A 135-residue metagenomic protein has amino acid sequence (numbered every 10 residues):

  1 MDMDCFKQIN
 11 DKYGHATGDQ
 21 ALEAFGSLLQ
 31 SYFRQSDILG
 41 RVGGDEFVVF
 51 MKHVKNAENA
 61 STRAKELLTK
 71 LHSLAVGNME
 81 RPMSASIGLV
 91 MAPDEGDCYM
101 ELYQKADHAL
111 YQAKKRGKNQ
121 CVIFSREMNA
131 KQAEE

Functional and structural regions predicted by a protein language model:
M1, F47, A85-L89: A structural signal for short, well-ordered beta-strand segments
D4-R34, G40-G44, V48-V49, K55-K65 (+2 more regions): Conserved long alpha-helical elements within nucleotide-processing catalytic cores of c-di-GMP signaling and class III
D11, F50-K55, H72, A92-P93 (+1 more regions): Residue-level recognition of strand-loop junctions within catalytic nucleotide-signaling folds
T17, A21, N59, M79 (+2 more regions): Conserved acidic
L39, E66, S86-D94, C98-R116 (+1 more regions): Cyclic nucleotide signaling catalytic output domains
R41, A57, T69-S86, K114: Catalytic core regions of nucleotide second-messenger enzymes
D45, M83-A85, N119: Change "...and in nucleic-acid phosphodiester-cleaving endonucleases..." to "...and in nucleic-acid processing enzymes
